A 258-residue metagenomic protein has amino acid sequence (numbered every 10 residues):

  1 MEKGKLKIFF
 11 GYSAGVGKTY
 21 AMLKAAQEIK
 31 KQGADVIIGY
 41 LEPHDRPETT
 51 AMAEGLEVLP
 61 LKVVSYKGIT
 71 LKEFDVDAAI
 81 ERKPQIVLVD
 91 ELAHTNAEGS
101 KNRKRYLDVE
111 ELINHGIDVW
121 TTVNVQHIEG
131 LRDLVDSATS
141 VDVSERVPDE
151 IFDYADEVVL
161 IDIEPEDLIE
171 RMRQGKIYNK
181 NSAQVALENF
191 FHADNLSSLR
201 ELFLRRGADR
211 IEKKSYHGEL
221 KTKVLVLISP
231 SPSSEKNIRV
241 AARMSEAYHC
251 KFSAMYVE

Functional and structural regions predicted by a protein language model:
K3-E81: Conserved P-loop
D35, K83-I86, H115-T121: Loop/turn-to-beta-strand initiation segments
E42-P47, A93-H94, V119, V125-G130 (+3 more regions): Conserved nucleotide-binding/hydrolysis micro-motifs of P-loop NTPases
E91-Y106, G130-D133: Conserved ATPase-coupling elements of RecA-like P-loop NTPase cores
K104-N124, R146: Substrate-engagement module of ASCE P-loop NTPases
T121-V185, N189: Internal gly/pro-rich beta-alpha loop/helix module that stabilizes soluble enzyme cofactors or their anionic handles
V185-L225, M255: Long, charged amphipathic helices and adjacent flexible linkers at domain junctions
H217-E258: Small/aliphatic-rich secondary-structure junction motif
